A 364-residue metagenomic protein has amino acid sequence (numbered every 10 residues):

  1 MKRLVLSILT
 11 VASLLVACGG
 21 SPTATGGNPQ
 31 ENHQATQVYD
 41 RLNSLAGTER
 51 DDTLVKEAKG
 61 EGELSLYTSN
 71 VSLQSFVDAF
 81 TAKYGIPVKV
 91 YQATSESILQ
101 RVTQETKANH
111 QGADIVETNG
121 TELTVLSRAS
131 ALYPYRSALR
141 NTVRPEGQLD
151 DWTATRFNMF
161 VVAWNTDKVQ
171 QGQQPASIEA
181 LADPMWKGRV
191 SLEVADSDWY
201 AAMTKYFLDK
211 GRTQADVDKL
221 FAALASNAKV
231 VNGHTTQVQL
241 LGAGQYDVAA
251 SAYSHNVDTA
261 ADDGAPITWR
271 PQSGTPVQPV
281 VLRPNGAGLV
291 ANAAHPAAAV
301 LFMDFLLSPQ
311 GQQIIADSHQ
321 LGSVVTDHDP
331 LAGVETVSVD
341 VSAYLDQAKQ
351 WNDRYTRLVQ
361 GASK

Functional and structural regions predicted by a protein language model:
L14-A17: C-terminal motif of bacterial Sec signal peptides marking the signal peptidase cleavage site
G19-P22: Bacterial signal peptide processing site
T48-K59, S69-P87: Short, polar/charged alpha-helical segment
S65-V77, K89-Y246: Extracytoplasmic ligand-binding site segments that recognize negatively charged/polar headgroups
T121-V125, D247-T268: A ligand-binding cleft/hinge motif common to bilobed small-molecule-binding domains
L132-L139, D151-A154, D247-V248, A265-V281 (+2 more regions): Short beta-strand->loop
V161-K168, T204-L208, L282-A298, I314-S318: A bilobed periplasmic-binding-protein/Venus flytrap-type ligand-binding module shared by bacterial periplasmic
W186-A195, F305-H328: Periplasmic-binding protein-like
